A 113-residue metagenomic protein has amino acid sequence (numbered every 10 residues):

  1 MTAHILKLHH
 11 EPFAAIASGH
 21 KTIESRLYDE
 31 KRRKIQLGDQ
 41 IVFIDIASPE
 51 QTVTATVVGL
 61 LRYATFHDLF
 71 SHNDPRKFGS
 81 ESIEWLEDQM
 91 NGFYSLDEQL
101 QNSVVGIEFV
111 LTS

Functional and structural regions predicted by a protein language model:
M1-L37: Compositionally biased, charged N-terminal/linker segments
H9, R26, I44, V110-T112: A structural detector for beta-sheet-dominated domains
Y28-E30, Q40, D45-Q51: Short, charged beta-turn/beta-strand-edge "cap" motif at the junction between a beta-strand and an adjacent loop
Q36-G38, E50-T52, N102-V104: Short connector loops at helix/strand junctions that flank enzyme active sites, especially segments positioning acidic
Q51-R62: Short beta-strand-centered aromatic/proline hotspots
L60-F70: Short, solvent-exposed beta-strand-terminating loops
D68-S113: Contiguous surface segments at macromolecular interaction interfaces
